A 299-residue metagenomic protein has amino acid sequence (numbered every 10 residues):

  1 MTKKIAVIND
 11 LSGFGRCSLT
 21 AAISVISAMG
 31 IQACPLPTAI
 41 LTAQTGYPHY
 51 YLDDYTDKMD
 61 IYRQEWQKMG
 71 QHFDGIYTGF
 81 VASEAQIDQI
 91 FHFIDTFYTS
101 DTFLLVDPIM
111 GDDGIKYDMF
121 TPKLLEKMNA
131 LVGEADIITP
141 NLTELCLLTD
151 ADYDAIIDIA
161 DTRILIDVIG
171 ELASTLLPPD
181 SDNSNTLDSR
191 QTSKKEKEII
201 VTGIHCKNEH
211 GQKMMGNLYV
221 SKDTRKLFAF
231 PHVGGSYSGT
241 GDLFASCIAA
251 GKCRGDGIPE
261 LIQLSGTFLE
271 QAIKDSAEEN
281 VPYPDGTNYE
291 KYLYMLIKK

Functional and structural regions predicted by a protein language model:
T2-V106, M110-D118, Y289-K298: Conserved N-terminal subdomain of the carbohydrate kinase-like
I8, M29, W66-M69, F97 (+5 more regions): Change "in soluble alpha/beta enzymes" to "in soluble alpha/beta proteins
S12, A39-L41, A82, M110-D112 (+4 more regions): Glycine-rich beta-alpha junction loops
Y50-Y55, T121-L124, I156-I157, E279: Short, hinge-like loop/turn segments at secondary-structure boundaries
M119-R225, D256-P259: Conserved phosphate/ATP/ADP-binding segment of small-molecule kinases
K226-S238: Short pre-catalytic strand/loop immediately N-terminal to key active-site residues, enriched for Gly-Thr
S236-I258: Short, small-residue alpha-helix embedded
P259-K299: Charged C-terminal helix
